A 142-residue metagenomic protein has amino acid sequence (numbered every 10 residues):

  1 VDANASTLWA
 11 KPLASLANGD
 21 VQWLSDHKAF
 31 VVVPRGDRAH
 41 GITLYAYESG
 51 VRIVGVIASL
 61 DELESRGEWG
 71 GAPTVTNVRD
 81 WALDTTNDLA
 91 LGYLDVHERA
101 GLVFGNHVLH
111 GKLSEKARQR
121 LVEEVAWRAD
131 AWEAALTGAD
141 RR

Functional and structural regions predicted by a protein language model:
V1-E48, W69, D84, D88 (+1 more regions): Charge-rich, low-complexity N-terminal segments
N4-W9, W69-V78, A117-E124, R128: Short amphipathic alpha-helical segments
T7-A14, V75-L83, E133, T137: Generic detector of well-ordered alpha-helical segments enriched in charged/polar residues, highlighting helical
F30, G41, R52-V54, L102-V103: General beta-strand recognition
V33-R38, G55-E62, N106-H110: Secondary-structure transition/turn motif
Y45-Y47, R52-I57: N-terminal "assembly arms/tails" that initiate or stabilize quaternary assembly in self-assembling proteins
G55-G101: Short, internal acidic amphipathic alpha-helical interface segments that mediate docking to partner proteins
A90-E123, W127-R142: Well-ordered alpha/beta subsegment
